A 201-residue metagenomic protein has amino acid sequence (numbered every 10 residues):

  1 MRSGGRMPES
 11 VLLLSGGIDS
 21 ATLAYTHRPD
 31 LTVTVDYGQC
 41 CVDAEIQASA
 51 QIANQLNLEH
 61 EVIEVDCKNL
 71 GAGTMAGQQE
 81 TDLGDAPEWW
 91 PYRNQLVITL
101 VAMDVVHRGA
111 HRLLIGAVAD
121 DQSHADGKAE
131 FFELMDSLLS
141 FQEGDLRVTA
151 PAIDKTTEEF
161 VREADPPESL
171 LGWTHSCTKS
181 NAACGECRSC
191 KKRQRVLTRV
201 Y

Functional and structural regions predicted by a protein language model:
R2-Y201: Nucleotide-activated chemistry modules centered on ATP-dependent adenylation/adenylyltransferase
